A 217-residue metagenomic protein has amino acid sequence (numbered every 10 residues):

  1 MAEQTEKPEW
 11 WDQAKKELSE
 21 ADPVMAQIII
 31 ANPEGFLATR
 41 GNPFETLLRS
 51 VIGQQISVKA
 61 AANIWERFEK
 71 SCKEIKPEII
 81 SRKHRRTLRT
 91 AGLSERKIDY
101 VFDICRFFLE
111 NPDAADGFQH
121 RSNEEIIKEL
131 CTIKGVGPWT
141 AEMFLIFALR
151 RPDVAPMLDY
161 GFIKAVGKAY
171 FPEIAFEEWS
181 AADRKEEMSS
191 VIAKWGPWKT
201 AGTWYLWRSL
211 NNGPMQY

Functional and structural regions predicted by a protein language model:
M1-G35, N123-E125, P138-F147, R151-Y217: C-terminal accessory module of base-excision DNA glycosylases/AP lyases that mediates lesion recognition and DNA
T5, A21-V24, I28, I56-S57 (+2 more regions): Alpha-helical ds-nucleic-acid-binding substructure associated with the helix-hairpin-helix region of base-excision DNA
D12, N42-T46, R82-K83, E124-I127 (+1 more regions): Alpha-helical scaffolds flanking conserved acidic
L37-E45, G92-R96, I192-K199: Structural motif
G41, E45, Q119, I133 (+1 more regions): Residue-level marker of regulatory loop/turn positions in helix-turn-helix DNA-binding domains and in histidine
G41-R49, A61, A141, W198-T203: Short runs of predominantly hydrophobic/aromatic residues within well-ordered alpha helices that form helix-helix
R49, L88-A91, M188-I192: Amphipathic alpha-helical segments that form the core helices of the histone-fold
